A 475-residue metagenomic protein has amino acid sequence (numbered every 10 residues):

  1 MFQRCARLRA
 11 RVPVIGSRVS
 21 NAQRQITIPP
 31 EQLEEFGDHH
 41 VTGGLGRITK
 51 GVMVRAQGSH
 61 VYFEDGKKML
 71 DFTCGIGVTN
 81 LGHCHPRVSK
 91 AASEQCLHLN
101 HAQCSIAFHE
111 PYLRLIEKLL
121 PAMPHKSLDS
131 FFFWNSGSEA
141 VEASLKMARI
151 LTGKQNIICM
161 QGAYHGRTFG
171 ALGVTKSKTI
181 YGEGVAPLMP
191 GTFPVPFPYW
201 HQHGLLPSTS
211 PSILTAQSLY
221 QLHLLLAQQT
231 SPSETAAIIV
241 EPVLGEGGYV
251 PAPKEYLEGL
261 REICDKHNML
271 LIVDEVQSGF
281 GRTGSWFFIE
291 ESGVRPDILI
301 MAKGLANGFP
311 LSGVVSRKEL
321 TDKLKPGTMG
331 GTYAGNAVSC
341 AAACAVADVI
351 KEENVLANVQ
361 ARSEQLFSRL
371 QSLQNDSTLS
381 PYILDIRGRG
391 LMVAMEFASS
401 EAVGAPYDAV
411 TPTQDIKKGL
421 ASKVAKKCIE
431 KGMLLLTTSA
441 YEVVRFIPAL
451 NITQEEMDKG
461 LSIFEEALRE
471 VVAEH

Functional and structural regions predicted by a protein language model:
M1-R9: N-terminal chloroplast transit peptides
P13-H475: Conserved N-terminal phosphate-binding loop of PLP-dependent enzymes in the Aspartate aminotransferase
